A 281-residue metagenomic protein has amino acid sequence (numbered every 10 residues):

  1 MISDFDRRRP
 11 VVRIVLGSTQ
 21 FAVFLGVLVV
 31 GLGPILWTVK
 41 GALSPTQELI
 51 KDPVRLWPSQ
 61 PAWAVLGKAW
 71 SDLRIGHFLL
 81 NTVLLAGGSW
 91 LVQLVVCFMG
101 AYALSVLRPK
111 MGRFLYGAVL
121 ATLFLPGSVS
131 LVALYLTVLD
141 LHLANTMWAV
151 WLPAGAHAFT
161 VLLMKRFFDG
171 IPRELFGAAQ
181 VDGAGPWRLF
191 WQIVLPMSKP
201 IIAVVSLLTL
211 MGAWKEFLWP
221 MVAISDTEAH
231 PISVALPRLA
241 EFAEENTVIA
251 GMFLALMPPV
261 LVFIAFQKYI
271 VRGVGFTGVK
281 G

Functional and structural regions predicted by a protein language model:
I2, R8-V11, L16-G281: A structural signal for multi-pass alpha-helical bundles of membrane permease subunits that mediate small-molecule
